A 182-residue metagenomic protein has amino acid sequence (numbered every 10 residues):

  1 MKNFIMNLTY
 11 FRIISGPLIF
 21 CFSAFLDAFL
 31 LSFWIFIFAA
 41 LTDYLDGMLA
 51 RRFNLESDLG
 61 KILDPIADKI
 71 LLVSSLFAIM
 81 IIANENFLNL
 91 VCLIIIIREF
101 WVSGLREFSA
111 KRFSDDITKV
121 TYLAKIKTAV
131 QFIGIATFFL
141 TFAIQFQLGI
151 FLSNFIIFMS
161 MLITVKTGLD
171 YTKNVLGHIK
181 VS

Functional and structural regions predicted by a protein language model:
M1-L45, T128-L148, M159-S182: Topogenic membrane-insertion module of multi-pass membrane proteins
M1-Y10, M48-I66, F108-V130, V175 (+1 more regions): Interhelical loop and helix-boundary elements at the membrane-water interface of polytopic inner-membrane proteins
I13, I37-F38, I66, L93-I96 (+1 more regions): Residue-level signature of the transmembrane alpha-helical core of multi-pass small-molecule transporters
P17, I37-L41, A50-R52, I70 (+1 more regions): A generic "structured core" feature
P17, L63-F77, Y122-T137: Small-residue-rich segments of transmembrane alpha-helices in multi-pass membrane proteins, especially helix faces
S32-A39, L90-E99, N154-S160: Hydrophobic core segments of alpha-helical transmembrane domains in multi-pass membrane proteins
R52-E107: Multi-pass membrane catalytic core of lipid/isoprenoid biosynthesis enzymes
D116-V120, I144-F155: Membrane interface segments of multi-pass transport proteins and intramembrane proteases
